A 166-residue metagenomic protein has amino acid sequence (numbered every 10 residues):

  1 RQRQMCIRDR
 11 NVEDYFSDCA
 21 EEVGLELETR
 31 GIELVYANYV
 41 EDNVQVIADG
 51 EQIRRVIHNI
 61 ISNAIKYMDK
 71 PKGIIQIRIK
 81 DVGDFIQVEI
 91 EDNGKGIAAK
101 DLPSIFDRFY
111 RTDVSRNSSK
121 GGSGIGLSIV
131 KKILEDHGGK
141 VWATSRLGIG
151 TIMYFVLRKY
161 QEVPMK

Functional and structural regions predicted by a protein language model:
Q2-I7: Short, small-residue-biased leader/transition segments that mark boundaries at the very start of proteins
R8-G24: A conserved beta-strand-to-alpha-helix junction within the catalytic ATP-binding
E28, E33-V44: Conserved catalytic submotifs in the C-terminal HATPase_c
I74-D84: Short beta-strand/loop element within the Bergerat-fold HATPase_c
D92: Acidic ATP/Mg2+-coordinating residue in the GHKL
I97-R111: Short conserved segment of the HATPase_c
G138-G139: Conserved glycine-rich
